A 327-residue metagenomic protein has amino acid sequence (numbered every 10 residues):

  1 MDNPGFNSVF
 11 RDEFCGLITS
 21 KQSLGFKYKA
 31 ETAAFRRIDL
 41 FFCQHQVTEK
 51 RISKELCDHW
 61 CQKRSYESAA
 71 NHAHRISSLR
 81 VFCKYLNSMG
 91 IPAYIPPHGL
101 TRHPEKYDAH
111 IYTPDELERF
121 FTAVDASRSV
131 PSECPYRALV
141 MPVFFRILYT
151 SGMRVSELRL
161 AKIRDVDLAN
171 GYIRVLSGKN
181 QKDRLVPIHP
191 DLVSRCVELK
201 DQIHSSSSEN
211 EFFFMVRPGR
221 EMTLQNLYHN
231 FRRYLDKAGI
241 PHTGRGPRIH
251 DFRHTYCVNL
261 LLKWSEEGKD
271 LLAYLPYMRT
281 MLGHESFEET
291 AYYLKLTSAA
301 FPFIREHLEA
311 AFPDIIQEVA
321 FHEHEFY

Functional and structural regions predicted by a protein language model:
M1-Y327: Conserved catalytic core of the tyrosine transesterase superfamily
